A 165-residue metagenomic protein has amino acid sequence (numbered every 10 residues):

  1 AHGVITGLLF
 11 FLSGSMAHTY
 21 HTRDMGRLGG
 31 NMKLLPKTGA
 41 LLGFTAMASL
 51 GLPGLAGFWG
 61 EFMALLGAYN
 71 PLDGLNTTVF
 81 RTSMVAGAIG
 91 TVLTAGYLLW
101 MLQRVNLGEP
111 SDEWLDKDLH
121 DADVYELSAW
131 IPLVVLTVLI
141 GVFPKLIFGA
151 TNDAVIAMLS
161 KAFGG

Functional and structural regions predicted by a protein language model:
A1-L119, I140: Functional transmembrane alpha-helices
M25, A40, A129-I131, A162-F163: Surface-exposed beta-strand edges and their flanking turn/coil or helix-capping segments
D121-G149: Glycine- and aromatic-enriched alpha-helical transmembrane segments of multi-pass membrane proteins
L146-G165: Membrane-proximal cytoplasmic C-terminal regulatory module of class A 7TM GPCRs
